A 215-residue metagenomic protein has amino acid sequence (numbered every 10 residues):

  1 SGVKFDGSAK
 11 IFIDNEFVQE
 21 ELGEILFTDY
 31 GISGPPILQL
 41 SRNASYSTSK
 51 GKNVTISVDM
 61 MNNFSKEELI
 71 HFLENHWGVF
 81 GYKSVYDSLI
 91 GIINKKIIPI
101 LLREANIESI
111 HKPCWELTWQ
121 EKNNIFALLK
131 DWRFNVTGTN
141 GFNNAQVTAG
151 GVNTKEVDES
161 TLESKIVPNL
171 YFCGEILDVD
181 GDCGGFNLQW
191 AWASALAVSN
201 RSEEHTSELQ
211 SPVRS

Functional and structural regions predicted by a protein language model:
S1-E116: An anion/pyrophosphate-binding glycine-rich loop and adjacent beta-alpha core in soluble alpha-beta enzymes
D6-A9, T55-S57, V85-G91, I97 (+7 more regions): Domain-scale detector for complete catalytic domains at protein termini or as standalone homologs
I37, N123-F126, K130, W192-N200: Predominant activation on well-ordered alpha-helical scaffold segments within soluble catalytic domains
P99-D180: A glycine-rich dinucleotide-binding beta-alpha-beta segment and adjacent secondary-structure elements that constitute
D178-S202: A conserved FAD-binding loop/helix module that cradles the flavin
E203-S215: Single conserved hydrophobic/aromatic residue that forms the stacking wall/gate of nucleotide- or nucleobase-binding
